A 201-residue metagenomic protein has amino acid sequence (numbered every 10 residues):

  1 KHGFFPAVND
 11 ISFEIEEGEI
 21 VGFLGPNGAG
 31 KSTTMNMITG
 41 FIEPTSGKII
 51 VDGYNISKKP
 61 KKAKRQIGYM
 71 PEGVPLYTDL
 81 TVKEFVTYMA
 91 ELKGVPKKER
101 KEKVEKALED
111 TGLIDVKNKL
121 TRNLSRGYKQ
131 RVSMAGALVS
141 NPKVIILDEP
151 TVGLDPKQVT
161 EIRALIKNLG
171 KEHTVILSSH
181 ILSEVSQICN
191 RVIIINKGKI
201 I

Functional and structural regions predicted by a protein language model:
K1-D10, E17, P60: A short, flexible loop at the N-terminus of ABC-type nucleotide-binding domains that lies
G47-K58, K62-A63: Conserved ABC transporter NBD signature motif
T87, E91, K98-V116: Conserved ABC ATPase "signature" region
L120-L124: Conserved ABC ATPase signature
I145-E149: Catalytic Walker B motif of ABC-type/P-loop ATPase nucleotide-binding domains
V159-K171: Helical segment within the ABC ATPase nucleotide-binding domain
